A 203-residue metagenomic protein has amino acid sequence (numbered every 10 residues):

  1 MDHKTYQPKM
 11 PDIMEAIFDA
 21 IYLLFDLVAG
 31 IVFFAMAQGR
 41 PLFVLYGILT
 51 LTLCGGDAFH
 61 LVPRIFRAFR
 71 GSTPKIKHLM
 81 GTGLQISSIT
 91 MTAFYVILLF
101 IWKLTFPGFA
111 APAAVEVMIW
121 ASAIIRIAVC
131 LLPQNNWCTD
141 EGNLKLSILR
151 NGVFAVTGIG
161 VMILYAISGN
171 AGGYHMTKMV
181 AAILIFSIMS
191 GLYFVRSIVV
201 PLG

Functional and structural regions predicted by a protein language model:
D2-D26: Hydrophobic transmembrane alpha-helical segments in integral membrane proteins
D2-P11, L42-F43, F66-L79, N136-L144: Membrane-interface interhelical loops and short amphipathic "cap" helices that link adjacent transmembrane segments
E15-L23, L53, M80-T92, L146-G158 (+1 more regions): Alpha-helical transmembrane segments of polytopic membrane proteins
G30, G55-V117, I124-C138: Internal transmembrane alpha-helix with an interfacial aromatic "cap," most often the third helix
F33-Q38, F66-F69, I101-F106, V129-D140 (+2 more regions): Juxtamembrane "helix-exit" motif on the non-cytosolic side of transmembrane helices
G39-L51, I76-L79, A110-M118, H175-A182 (+1 more regions): Membrane-interfacial loop-to-transmembrane alpha-helix junctions, especially the N-terminal start
F43-F69, S197-G203: Amphipathic alpha-helical packing elements
M118-I124, N143-V199: Alpha-helical membrane segments in multi-pass integral membrane proteins
